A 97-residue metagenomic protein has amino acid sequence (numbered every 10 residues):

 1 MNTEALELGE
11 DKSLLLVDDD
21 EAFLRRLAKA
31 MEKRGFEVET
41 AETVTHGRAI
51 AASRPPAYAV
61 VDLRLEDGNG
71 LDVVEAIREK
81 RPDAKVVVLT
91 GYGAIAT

Functional and structural regions predicted by a protein language model:
M1-L15: Non-catalytic signal-transmission and effector/linker regions of two-component phosphorelay proteins
D18, D62, T90: Active-site residues of response regulator receiver
E21-E39: Two-component/phosphorelay signaling modules centered on CheY-like receiver
L24, E66, T90, A94: The feature encodes the CheY-like receiver
T40-Y58: Acidic, metal-coordinating helix/loop segments flanking the phosphotransfer/catalytic sites of two-component signaling
T43, N69-D72, T90: Acidic catalytic/metal-coordinating carboxylates
A49, L71-D83: Short amphipathic alpha-helix used as the core "switch/output" element in two-component signaling
R54-V60, L65, V87: Active-site beta3 strand of CheY-like receiver
